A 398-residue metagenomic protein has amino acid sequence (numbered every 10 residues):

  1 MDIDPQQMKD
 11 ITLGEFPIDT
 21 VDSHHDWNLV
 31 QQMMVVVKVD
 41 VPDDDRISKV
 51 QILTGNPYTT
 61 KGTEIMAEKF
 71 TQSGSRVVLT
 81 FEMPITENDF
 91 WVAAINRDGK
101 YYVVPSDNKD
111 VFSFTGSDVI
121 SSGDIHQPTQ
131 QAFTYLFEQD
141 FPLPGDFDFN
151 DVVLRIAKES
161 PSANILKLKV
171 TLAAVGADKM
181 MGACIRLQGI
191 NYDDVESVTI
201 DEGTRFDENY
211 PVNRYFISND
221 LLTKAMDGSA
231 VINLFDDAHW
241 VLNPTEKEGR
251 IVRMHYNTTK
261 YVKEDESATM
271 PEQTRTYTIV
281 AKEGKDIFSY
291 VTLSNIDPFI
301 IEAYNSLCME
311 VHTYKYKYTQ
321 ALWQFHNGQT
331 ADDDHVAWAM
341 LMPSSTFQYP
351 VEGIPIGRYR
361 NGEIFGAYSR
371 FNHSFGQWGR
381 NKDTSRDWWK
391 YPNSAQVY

Functional and structural regions predicted by a protein language model:
M1-Y398: Non-catalytic accessory regions used for complex assembly or targeting
